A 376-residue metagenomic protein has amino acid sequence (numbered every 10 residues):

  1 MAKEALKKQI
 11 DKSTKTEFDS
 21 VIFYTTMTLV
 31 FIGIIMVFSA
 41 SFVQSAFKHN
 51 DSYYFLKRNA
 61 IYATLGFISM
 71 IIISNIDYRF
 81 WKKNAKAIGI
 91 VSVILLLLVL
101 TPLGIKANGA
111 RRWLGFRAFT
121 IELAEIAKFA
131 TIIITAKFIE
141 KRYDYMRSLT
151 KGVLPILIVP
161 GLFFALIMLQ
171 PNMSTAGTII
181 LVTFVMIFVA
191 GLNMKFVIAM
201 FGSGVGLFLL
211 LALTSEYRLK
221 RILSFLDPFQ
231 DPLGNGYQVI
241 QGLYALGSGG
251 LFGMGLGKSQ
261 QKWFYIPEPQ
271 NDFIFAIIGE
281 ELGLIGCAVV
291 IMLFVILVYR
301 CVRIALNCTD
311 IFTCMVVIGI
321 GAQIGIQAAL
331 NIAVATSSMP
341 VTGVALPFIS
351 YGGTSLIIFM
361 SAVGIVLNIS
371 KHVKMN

Functional and structural regions predicted by a protein language model:
A2-K12, A329-N376: A juxtamembrane structural motif centered on a specific transmembrane helix
Q9-K12, V43-Y53: Short helix-coil transition/hinge motifs at the ends and kinks of transmembrane helices, capturing the brief
D11-M27: N-terminal membrane topogenic signal
F23-F31, S39, K48-Q238, A276-S337 (+1 more regions): Hydrophobic alpha-helical transmembrane segments of multi-pass inner membrane proteins, especially in bacterial systems
R117-A127, L169-P171, G250-G255, V344-I358: Glycine/serine-rich anion-binding loops at beta->alpha junctions that coordinate negatively charged ligand groups
N172-G177, M254-S259, P269-N271, A288 (+2 more regions): Transmembrane helix boundary and interhelical junction motifs in multipass membrane proteins
S224, P228-F275, L282-G286: TM-adjacent membrane-interface loops and short helices in multi-pass inner/ER membrane proteins
